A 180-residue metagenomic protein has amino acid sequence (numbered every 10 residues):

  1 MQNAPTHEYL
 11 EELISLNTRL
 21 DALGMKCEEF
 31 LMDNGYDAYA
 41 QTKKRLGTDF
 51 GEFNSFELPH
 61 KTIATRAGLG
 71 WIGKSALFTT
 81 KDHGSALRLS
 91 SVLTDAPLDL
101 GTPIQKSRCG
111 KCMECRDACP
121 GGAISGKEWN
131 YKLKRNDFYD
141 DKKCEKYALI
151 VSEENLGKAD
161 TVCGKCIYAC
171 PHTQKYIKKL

Functional and structural regions predicted by a protein language model:
M1-A4: Long, positively charged leader/targeting segments at protein N-termini
E8-L180: Catalytic cores of enzyme domains
